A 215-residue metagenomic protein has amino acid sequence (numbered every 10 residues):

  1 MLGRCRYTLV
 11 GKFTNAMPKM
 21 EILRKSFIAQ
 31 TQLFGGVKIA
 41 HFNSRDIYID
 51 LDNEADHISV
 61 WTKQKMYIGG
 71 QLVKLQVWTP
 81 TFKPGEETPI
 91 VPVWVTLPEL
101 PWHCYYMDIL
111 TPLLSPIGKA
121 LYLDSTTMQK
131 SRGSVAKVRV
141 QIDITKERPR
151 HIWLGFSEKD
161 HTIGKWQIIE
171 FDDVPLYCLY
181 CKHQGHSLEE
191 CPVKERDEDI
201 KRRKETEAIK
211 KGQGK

Functional and structural regions predicted by a protein language model:
M1-K215: Glycine- and charge-enriched interaction patches
